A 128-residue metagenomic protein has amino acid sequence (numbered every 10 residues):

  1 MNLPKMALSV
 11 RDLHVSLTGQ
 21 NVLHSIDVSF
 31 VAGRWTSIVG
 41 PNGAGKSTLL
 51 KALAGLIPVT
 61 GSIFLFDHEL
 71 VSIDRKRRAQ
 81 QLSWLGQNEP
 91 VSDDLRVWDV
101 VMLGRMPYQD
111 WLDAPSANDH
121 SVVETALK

Functional and structural regions predicted by a protein language model:
L8-V10, L23-S25: Conserved structural motif at the start of ABC-family nucleotide-binding domains
Q20-N21, K76: Short coil-to-beta microelement around the adenine-binding A-loop and adjacent beta1/P-loop entry of ABC ATPase
F30-A32, R77: Conserved hydrophobic segment flanking the Walker A/P-loop of ABC-type ATPase nucleotide-binding domains
W35-S37: Short beta-strand immediately N-terminal to the Walker A/P-loop
V39-P41: The feature captures the beta-strand-to-loop junction immediately N-terminal to the Walker
A54: Helix-to-loop junction immediately C-terminal to a conserved catalytic motif
G61-E69, R78: Conserved ABC transporter NBD signature motif
A117-K128: Conserved ABC ATPase "signature" region
